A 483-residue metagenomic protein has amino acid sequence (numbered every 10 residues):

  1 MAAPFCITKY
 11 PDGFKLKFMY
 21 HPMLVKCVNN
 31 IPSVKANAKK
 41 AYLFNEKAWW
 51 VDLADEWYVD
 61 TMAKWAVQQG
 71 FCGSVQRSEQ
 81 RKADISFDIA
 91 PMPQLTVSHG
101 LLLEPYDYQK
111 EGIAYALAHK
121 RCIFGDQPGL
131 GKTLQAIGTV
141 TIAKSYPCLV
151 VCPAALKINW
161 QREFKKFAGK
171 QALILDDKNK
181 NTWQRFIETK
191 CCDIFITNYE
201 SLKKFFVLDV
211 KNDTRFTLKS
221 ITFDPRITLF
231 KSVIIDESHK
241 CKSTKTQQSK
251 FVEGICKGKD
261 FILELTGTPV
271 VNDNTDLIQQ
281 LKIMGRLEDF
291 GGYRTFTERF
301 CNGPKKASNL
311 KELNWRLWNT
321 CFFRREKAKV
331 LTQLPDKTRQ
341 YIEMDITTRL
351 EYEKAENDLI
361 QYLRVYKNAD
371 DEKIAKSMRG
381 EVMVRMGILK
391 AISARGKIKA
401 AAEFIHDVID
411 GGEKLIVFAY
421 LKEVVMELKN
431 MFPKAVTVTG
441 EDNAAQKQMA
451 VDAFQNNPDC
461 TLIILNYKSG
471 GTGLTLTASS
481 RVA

Functional and structural regions predicted by a protein language model:
M1-L102: Accessory DNA-engaging acidic/polar modules
F87-G125: Conserved pre-motif I regulatory segment
H119-T139: Walker A/P-loop
S145-A168, V271-D276, Y420-K422: Conserved Walker A/P-loop ATP-binding site and its immediately adjacent core in helicase/helicase-like ATPase domains
Y146-C148, K166, Q184, C191 (+2 more regions): Conserved P-loop NTPase motor "coupling/switch" region that bridges the ATPase
T182, I416-F418, M426, P433-G470: Conserved helicase ATPase core of P-loop NTP-dependent helicases/translocases
R215-E264: SF2 helicase catalytic motif II
S238, T244-K245, D273-L281, F290-Y293 (+3 more regions): Interdomain linker/hinge connecting the two RecA-like lobes of the SF2 helicase core
